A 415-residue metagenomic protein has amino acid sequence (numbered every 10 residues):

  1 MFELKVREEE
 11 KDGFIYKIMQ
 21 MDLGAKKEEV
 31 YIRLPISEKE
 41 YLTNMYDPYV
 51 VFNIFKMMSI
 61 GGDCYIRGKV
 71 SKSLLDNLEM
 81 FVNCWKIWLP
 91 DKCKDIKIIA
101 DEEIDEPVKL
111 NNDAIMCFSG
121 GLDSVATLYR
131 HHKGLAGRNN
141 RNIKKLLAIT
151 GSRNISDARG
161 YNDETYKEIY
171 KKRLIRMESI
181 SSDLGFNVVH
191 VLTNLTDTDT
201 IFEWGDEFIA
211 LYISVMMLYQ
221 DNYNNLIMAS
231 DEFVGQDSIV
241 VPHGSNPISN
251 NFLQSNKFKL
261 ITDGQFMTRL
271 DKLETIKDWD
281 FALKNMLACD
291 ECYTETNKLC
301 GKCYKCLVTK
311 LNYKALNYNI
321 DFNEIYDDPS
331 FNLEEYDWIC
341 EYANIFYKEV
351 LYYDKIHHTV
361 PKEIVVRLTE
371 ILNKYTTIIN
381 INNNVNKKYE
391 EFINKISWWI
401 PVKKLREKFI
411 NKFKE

Functional and structural regions predicted by a protein language model:
M1-M21, P48, F52, M57-C117 (+2 more regions): Nucleotide-activated chemistry modules centered on ATP-dependent adenylation/adenylyltransferase
L23-K27: Glycine-centered tight beta-turn/hairpin loop motif at sheet-sheet or coil-to-beta transitions
E28-M57: N-terminal cap/recognition module
T377-E415: Boundary detector for helix-to-coil junctions that initiate low-complexity/charged tails
